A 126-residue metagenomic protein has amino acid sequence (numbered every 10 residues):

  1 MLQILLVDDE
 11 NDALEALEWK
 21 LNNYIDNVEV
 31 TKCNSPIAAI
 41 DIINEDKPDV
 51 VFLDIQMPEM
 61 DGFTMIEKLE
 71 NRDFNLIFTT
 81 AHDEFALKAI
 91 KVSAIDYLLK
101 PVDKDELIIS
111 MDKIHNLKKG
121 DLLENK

Functional and structural regions predicted by a protein language model:
M1-I4: Extreme N-terminal starter segment of soluble prokaryotic enzymes
V7-D8, C33, V51, T79: Conserved sequence signature across two-component system core domains
E10-D12, P36, I55-E59: Short hydrophobic/aromatic-rich motifs at helix boundaries and adjacent loops
E10-T31: Two-component/phosphorelay signaling modules centered on CheY-like receiver
V30-A39: Conserved Asp/Asn-Gly motif in the active-site loop of CheY-like receiver
I40-E124: CheY-like receiver
